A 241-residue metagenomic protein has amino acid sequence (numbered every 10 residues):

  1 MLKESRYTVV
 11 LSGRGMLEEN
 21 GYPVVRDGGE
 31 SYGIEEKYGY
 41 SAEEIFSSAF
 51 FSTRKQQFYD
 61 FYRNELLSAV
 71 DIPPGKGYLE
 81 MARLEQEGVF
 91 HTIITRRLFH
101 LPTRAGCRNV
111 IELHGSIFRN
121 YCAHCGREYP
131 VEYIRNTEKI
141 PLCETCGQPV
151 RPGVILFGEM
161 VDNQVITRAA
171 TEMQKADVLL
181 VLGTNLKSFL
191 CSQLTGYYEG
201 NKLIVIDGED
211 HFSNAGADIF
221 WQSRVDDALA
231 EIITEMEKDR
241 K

Functional and structural regions predicted by a protein language model:
M1-K241: Conserved catalytic core of sirtuin-type NAD+-dependent deacylases
